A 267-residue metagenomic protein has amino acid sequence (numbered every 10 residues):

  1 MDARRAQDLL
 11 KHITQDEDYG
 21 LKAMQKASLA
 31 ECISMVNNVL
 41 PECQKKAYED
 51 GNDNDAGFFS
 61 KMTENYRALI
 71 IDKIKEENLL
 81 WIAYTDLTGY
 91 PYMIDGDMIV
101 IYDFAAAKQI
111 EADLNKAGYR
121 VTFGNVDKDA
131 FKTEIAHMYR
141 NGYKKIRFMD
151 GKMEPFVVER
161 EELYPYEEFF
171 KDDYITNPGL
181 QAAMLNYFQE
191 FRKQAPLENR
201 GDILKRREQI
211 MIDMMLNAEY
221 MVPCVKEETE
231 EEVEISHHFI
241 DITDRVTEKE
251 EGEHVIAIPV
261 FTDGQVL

Functional and structural regions predicted by a protein language model:
M1-L267: An interfacial alpha-helical scaffold signature
